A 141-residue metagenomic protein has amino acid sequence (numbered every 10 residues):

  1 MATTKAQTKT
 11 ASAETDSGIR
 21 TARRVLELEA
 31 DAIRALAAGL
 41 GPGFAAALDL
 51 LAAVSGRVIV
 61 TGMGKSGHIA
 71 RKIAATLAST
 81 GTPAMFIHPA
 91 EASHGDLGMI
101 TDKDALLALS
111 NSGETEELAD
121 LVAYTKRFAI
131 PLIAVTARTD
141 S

Functional and structural regions predicted by a protein language model:
A2, A6, A11-G56: An N-terminal, well-structured beta->alpha segment
G56-S141: Glycine-rich phosphate-binding loops that contact phosphosugars or nucleotide phosphates
